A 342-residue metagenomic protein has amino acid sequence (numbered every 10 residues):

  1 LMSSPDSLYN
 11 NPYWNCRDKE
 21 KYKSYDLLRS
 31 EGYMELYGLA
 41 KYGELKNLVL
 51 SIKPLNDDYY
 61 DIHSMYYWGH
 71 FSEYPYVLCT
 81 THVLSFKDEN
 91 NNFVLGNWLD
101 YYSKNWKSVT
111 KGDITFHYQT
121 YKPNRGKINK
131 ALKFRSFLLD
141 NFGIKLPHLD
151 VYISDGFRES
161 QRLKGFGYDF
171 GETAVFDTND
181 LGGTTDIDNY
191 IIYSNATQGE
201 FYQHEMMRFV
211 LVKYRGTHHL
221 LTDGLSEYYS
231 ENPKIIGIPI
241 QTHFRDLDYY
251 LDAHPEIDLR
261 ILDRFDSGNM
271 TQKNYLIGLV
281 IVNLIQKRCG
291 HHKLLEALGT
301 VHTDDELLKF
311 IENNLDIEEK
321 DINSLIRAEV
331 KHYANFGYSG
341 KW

Functional and structural regions predicted by a protein language model:
S4-I52: Short solvent-exposed beta->alpha transition segments
L8-N15, K19-K23, F137-D140, Y190-S194 (+5 more regions): Structured N-terminal alpha/beta-domain signature that marks small ligand/cofactor-binding or signaling modules
K53-G69: A short hydrophobic beta-strand element
W68-W106: Short beta-strand edge/turn micro-motifs at domain boundaries
D100, W106, I114-F116, L315 (+1 more regions): Short, isolated positions in well-ordered beta-strands
W106-H218, L307-F310: Juxtacatalytic substrate-recognition/specificity segment
T197, R215-W342: Acidic/His/Gly-enriched intrinsically disordered linker/tail segments that often contain short helix/coil "MoRF-like"
